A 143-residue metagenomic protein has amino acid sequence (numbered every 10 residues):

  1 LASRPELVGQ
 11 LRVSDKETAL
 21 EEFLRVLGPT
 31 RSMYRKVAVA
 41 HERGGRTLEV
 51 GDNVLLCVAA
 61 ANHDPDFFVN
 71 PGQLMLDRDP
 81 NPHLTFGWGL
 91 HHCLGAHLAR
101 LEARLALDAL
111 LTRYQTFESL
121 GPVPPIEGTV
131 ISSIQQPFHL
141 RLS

Functional and structural regions predicted by a protein language model:
L1-S143: Cytochrome P450
